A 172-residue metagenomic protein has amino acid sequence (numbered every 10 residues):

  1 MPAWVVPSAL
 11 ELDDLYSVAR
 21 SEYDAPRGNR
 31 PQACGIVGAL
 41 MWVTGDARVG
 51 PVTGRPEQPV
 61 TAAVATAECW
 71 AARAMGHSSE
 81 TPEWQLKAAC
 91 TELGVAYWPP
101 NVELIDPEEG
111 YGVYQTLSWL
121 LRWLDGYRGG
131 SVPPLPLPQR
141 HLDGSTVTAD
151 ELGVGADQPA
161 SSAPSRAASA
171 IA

Functional and structural regions predicted by a protein language model:
M1-A172: Compositionally biased accessory segments in Actinobacterial proteins
